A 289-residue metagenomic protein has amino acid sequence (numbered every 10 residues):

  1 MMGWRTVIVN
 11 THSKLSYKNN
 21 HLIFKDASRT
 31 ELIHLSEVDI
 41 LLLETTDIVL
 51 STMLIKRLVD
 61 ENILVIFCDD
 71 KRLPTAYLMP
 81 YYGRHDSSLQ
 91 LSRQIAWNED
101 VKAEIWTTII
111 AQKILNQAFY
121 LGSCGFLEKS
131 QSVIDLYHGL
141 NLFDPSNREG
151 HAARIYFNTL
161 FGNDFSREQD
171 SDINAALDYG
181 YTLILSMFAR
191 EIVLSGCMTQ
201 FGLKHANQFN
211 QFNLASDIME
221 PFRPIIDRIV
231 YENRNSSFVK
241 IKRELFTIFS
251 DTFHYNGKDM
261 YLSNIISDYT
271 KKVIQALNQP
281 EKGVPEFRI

Functional and structural regions predicted by a protein language model:
M1-I33: N- or domain-start disorder-to-order transition segments that initiate the globular core
G3-T6, N10-S13, D60, R72-I289: Active-site helix-to-loop segments that bind/position phosphate- or nucleotide-bearing substrates and donors across
K18-K25, L64, G139-N141, I173-N174: Short low-complexity stretches enriched in small and charged residues
F24, E31, I40-L42, L50 (+3 more regions): A broad, structure-centric signal for solvent-exposed, well-ordered loop/edge residues that line or flank functional
L32-L35, S166-E168: A short alpha-helix capping/helix-coil boundary motif
H34, S51, F238-K242: A diffuse structural propensity rather than consistent per-protein peaks
L35-D86: Glycine/small-residue-rich interface belts in oligomeric ring/scaffold proteins and their assembly partners
